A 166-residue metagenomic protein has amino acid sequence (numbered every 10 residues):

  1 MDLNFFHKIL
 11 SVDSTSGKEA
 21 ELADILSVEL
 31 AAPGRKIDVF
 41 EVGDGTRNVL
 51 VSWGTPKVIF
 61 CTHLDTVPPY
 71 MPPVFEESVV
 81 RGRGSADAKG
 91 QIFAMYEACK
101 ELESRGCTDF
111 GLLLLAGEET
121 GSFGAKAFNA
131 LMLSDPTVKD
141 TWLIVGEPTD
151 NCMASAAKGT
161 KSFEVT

Functional and structural regions predicted by a protein language model:
M1-I59, V67-P69: N-terminal helical capping/dimerization or prosegment-like subdomains of hydrolases acting on amide or phosphate bonds
K18, L22, D87, M153 (+1 more regions): Short, contiguous, pocket-lining structural segments that sit at or immediately flank catalytic/ligand-binding sites
L50, I59, V80, K139-V145 (+1 more regions): Short glycine-aspartate micro-motif
G54-L114, T120: Active-site metal-coordination/substrate-binding segment of hydrolases, especially metallo-dependent peptidases
L64-E76, K139-D140, S155-T166: Acidic-glycine-rich active-site phosphate/pyrophosphate-binding loop
F93-S162: Acidic/histidine-rich catalytic neighborhood of metal-dependent amide-processing enzymes
